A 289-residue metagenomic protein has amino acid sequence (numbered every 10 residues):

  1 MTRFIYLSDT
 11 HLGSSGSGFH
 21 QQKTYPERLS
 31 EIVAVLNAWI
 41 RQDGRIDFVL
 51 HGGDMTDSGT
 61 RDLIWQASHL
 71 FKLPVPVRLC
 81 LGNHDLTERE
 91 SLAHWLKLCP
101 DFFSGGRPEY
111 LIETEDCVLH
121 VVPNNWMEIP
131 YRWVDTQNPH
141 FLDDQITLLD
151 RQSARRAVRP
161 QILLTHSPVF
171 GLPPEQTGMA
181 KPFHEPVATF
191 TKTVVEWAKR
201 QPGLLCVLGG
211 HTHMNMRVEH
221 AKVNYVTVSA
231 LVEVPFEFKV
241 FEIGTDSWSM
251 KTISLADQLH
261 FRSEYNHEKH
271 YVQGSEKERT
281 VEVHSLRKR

Functional and structural regions predicted by a protein language model:
M1-I64, V158: N-terminal active-site segment of His-dependent metallophosphoesterases
T2-G16, D116-P130, I162-L164, V223-A230 (+1 more regions): Active-site-proximal beta-strand elements of phosphoester/diester hydrolases
I5-S30, D57, T87-F103, M127-H140 (+2 more regions): Acidic/histidine-rich helix-loop elements that form or flank divalent-metal/phosphate-binding sites at the catalytic
Y6-S8, F48-D54, V77-N83, V122 (+4 more regions): Active-site neighborhood of phospho(di)ester-bond hydrolases with catalytic His/Asp-centered motifs
G13-G16, T56-D62, N83-S91, M127-R132 (+3 more regions): Active-site environment of divalent metal-dependent phosphoester hydrolases
T60-R151, R155-R156, E219-V226, F236 (+2 more regions): Extended active-site neighborhood of metal-dependent phosphoesterases/phosphodiesterases
W133, R156-L205: Active-site-proximal segments of metal-dependent phosphoesterases and phosphodiesterases across multiple
N215-R289: Binuclear metal-dependent phosphoesterase catalytic core
